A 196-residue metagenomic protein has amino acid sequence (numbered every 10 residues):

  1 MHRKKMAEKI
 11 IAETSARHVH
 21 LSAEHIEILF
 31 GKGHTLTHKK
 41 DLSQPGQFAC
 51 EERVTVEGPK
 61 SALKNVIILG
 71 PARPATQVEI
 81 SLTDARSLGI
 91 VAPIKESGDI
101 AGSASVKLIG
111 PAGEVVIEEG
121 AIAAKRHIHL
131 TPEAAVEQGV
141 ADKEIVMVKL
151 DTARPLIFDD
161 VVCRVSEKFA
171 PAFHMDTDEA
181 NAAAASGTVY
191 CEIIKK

Functional and structural regions predicted by a protein language model:
M1-K5: Short, Lys/Arg-enriched N-terminal segments with co-localized hydrophobic residues within the first ~10-30 amino acids
A7-K9: Extreme N-terminal starter segment of soluble prokaryotic enzymes
I11-E13, H18-P59, K64-P111, V116-K143 (+2 more regions): Short beta-strand-centered segments at strand-helix junctions
E114, D151-P155, K196: Short, charged beta-turn/beta-strand-edge "cap" motif at the junction between a beta-strand and an adjacent loop
